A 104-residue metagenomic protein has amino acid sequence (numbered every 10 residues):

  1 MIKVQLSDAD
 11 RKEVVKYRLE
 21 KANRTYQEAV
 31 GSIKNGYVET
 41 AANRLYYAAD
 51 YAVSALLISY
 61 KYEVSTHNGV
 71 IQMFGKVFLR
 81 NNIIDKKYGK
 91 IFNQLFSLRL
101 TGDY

Functional and structural regions predicted by a protein language model:
M1-Y104: Terminal alpha-helical segments
